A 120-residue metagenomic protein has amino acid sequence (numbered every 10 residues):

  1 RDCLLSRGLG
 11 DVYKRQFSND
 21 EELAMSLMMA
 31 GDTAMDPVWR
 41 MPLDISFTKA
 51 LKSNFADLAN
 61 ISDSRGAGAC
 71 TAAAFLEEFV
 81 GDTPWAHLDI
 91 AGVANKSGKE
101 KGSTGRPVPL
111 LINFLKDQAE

Functional and structural regions predicted by a protein language model:
R1, S6-E120: A generic structural signal for tightly packed, nonpolar segments enriched in small/aliphatic residues
